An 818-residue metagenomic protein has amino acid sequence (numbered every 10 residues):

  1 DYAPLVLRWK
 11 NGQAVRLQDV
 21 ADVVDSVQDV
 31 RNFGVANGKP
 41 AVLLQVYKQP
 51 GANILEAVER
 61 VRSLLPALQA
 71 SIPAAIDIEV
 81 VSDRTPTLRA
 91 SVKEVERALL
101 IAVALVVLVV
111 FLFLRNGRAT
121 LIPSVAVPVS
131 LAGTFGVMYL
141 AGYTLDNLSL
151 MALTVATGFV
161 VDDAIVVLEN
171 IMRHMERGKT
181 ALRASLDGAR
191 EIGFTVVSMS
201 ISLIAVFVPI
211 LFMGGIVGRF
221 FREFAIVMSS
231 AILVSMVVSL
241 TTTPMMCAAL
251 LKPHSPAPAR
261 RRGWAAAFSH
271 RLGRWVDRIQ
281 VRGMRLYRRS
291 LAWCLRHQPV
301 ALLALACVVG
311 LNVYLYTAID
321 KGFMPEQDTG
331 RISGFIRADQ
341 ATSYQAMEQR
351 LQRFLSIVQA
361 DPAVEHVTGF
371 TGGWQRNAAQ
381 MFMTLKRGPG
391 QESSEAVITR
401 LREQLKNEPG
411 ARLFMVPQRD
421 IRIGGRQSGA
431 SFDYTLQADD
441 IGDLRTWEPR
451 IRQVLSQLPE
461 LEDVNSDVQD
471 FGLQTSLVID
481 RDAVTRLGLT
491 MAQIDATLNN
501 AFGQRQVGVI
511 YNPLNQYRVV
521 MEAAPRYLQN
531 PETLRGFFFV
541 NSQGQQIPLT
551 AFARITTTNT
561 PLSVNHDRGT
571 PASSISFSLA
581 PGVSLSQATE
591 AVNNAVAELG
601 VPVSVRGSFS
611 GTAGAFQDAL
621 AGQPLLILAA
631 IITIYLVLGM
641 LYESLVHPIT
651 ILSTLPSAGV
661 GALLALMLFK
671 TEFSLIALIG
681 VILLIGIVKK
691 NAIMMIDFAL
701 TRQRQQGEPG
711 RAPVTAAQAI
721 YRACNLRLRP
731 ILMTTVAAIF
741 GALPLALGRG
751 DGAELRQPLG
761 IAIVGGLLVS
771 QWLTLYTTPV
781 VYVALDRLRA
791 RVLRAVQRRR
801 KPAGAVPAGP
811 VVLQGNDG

Functional and structural regions predicted by a protein language model:
D1-A104, F111, R183, R445-E448 (+4 more regions): Extracytoplasmic/periplasmic membrane-proximal domains and adjacent transmembrane bundles of envelope biogenesis
D1-P4, Q345-A430, Q453, D482-Q504 (+1 more regions): Solvent-exposed, membrane-proximal periplasmic/extracellular interface segments of envelope transport and secretion
W9, Y139, Y143, L211-F220 (+4 more regions): Transmembrane helices with small-residue packing motifs
R62, Q69, D83-V109, F113 (+18 more regions): Alpha-helical membrane-interface segments at transmembrane helix boundaries
D77, A104-R173, T180, F212 (+7 more regions): Hydrophobic transmembrane alpha-helices and their membrane-interface caps in long multi-pass transport proteins
T157-I171, G193-F212, R219-G273, M381 (+4 more regions): Transmembrane alpha-helices and their membrane-interface boundaries in multi-pass membrane transporters and channels
L182, A318-P389, T399-E403, D439-Q474 (+2 more regions): Extracytoplasmic/periplasmic
I192, G263-F323, M383, Q404-N407 (+3 more regions): Signature of alpha-helical transmembrane segments and their immediate interfacial
